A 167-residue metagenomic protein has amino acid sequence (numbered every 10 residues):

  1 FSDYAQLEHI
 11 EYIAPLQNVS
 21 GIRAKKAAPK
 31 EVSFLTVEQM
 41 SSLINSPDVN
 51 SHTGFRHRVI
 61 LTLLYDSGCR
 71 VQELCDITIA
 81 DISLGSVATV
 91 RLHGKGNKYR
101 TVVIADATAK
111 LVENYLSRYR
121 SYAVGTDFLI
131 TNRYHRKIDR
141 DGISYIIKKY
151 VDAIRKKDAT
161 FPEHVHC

Functional and structural regions predicted by a protein language model:
F1-C167: Conserved catalytic core of the tyrosine transesterase superfamily
